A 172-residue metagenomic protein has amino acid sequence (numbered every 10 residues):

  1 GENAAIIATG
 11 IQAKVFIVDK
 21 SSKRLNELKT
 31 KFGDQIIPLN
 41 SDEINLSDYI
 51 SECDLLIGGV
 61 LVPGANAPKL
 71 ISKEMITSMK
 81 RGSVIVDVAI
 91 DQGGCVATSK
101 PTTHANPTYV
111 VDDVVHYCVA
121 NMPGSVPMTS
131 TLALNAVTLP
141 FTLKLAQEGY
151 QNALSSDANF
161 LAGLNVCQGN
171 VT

Functional and structural regions predicted by a protein language model:
G1-L61: Glycine-rich phosphate/diphosphate-binding loop of Rossmann-like nucleotide-binding domains
N3, D19-K23, S41, D48-L55 (+5 more regions): Conserved active-site and cofactor/substrate-binding residues in soluble primary-metabolism enzymes
A8, T30-G33, C53, L70-K73 (+2 more regions): Short, glycine/charged-enriched secondary-structure capping and boundary segments
I11-A13, D34, A67, R81-V84 (+3 more regions): Structural beta-strand/beta-sheet cores of well-ordered domains, especially the beta-sheet scaffolds that support
F16, L39, V84-V86, Y117: Hydrophobic/aromatic beta-strand patches that form the interior of the parallel beta-sheet core in alpha/beta enzyme
K20-S22, E43, L61-V62, A89-C95 (+1 more regions): Short, ordered loop/turn segments at secondary-structure junctions
G58-V111, V115: ADP-ribose/adenylate-binding Rossmann-like module
I90, C95-T172: Adenosine-phosphate binding glycine-rich loop
